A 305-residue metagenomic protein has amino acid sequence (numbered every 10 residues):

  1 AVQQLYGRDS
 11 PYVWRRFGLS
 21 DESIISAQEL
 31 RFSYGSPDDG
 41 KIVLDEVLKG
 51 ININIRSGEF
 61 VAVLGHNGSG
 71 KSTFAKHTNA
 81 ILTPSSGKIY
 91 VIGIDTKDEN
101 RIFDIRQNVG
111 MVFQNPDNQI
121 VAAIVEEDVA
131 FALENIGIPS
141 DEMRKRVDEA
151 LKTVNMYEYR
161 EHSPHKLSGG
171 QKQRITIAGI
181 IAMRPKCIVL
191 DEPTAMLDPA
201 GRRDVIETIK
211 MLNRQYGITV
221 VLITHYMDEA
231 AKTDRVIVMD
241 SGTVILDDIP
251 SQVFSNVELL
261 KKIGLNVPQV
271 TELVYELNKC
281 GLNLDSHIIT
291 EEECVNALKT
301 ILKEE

Functional and structural regions predicted by a protein language model:
L64-H66: The feature captures the beta-strand-to-loop junction immediately N-terminal to the Walker
N79: Helix-to-loop junction immediately C-terminal to a conserved catalytic motif
G87-K97, I105: Conserved ABC transporter NBD signature motif
D141-Y159: Conserved ABC ATPase "signature" region
S163-L167, Q171: Conserved ABC ATPase signature
I188-D191: Catalytic Walker B motif of ABC-type/P-loop ATPase nucleotide-binding domains
